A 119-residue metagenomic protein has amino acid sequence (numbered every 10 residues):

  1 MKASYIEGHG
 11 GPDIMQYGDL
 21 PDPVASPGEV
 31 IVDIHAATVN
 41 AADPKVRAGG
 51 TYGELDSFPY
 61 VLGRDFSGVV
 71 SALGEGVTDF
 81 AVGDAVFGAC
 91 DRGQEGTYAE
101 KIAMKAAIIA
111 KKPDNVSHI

Functional and structural regions predicted by a protein language model:
M1-K2: Extreme N-terminal starter segment of soluble prokaryotic enzymes
Y5-G8, A48, V70: Residue-level signal for short segments within beta-strands and strand-turn junctions of well-structured beta-sheet
G8, E75, D114: Short, conserved catalytic or interaction motifs in soluble domains
G10-Q16, A41-A42: Short N-terminal binding/cap micro-motifs at the start of the first secondary-structure element
G18, D84, A99-E100: Extracytoplasmic/periplasmic beta-strand context in beta-sandwich domains, especially the cupredoxin/COX2 CuA-binding
P21-T38, T51-G93, I108: Glycine-rich beta-strand-centered segment in the early N-terminal region that forms part of a ligand/cofactor-binding
A42-A48: Cytochrome P450 core scaffold surrounding the K-helix E-X-X-R motif and the conserved "meander" helix-loop region
D79, A89-I119: NAD(P)H dinucleotide-binding glycine-rich loop of Rossmann-like/cofactor-binding domains, especially the beta1-alpha1
